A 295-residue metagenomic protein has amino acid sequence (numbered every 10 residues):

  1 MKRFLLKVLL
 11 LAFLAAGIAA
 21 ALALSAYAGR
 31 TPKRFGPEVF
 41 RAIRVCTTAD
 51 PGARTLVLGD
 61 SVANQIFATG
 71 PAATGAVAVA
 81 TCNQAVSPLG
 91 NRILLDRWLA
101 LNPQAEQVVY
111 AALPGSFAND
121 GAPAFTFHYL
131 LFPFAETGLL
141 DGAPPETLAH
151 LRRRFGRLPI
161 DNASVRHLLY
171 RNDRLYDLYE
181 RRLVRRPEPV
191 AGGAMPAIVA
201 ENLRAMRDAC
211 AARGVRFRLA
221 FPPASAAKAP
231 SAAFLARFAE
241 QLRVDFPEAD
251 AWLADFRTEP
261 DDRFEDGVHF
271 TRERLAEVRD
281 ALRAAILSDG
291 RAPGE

Functional and structural regions predicted by a protein language model:
L6-Y27: Hydrophobic membrane-insertion alpha-helices, especially the h-region of bacterial N-terminal signal peptides
Y27-T48: Alpha-helical transmembrane signal-anchor/signal-peptide segments
R41-A72: Short extracytoplasmic
R54-L56, Q107-V109, R218: Structural motif
V62-G142: Membrane-embedded segments
A112, G121-R218: Secreted/periplasmic serine-hydrolase-like ester/acetyl group-modifying domain
V199, R218-W252: Substrate-gating cap/lid alpha-helix
A239-E295: C-terminal regions of proteins
